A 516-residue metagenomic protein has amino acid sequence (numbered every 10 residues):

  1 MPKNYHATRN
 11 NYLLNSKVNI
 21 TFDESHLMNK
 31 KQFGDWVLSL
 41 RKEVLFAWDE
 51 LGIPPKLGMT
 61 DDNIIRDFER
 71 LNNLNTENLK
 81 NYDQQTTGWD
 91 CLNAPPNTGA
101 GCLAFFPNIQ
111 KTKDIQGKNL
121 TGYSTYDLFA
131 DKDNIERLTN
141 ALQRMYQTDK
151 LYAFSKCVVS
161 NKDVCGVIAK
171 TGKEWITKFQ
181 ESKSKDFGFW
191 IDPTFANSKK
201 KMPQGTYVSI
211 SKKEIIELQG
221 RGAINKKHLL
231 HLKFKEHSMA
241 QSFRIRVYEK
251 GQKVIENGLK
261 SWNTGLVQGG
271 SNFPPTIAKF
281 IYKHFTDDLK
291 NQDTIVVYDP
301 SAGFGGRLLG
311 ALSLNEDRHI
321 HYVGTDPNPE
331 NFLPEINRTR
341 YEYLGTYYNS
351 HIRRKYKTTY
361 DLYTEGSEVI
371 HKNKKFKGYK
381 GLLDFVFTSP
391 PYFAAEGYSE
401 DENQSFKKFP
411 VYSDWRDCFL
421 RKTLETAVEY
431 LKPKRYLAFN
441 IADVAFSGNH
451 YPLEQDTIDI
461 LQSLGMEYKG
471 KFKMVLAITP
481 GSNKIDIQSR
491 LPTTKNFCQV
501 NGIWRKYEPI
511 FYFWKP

Functional and structural regions predicted by a protein language model:
M1-E69, N73-P516: Class I S-adenosyl-L-methionine-dependent methyltransferase catalytic core
